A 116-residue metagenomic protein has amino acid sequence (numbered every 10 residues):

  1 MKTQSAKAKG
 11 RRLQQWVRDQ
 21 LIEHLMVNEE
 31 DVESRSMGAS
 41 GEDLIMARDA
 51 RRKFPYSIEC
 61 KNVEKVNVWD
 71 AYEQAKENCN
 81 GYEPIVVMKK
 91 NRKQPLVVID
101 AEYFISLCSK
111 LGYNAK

Functional and structural regions predicted by a protein language model:
M1-K116: Catalytic phosphate/metal-binding cores of nucleic-acid and nucleotide-processing enzymes, i.e., regions that mediate
